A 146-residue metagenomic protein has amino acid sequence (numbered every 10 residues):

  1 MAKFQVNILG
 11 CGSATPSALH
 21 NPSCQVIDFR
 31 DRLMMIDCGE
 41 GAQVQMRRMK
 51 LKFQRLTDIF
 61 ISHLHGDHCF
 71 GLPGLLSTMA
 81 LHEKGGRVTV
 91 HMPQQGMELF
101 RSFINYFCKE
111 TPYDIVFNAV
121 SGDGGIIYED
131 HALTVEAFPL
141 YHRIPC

Functional and structural regions predicted by a protein language model:
M1-C146: Binuclear metal-dependent hydrolase catalytic cores
